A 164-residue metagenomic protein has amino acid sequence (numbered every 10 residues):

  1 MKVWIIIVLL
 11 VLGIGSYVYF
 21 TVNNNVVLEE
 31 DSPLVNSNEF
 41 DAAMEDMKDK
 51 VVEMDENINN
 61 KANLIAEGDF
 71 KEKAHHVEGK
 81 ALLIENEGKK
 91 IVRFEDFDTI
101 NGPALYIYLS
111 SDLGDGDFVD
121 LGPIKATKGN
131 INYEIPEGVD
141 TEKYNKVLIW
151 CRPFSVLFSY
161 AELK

Functional and structural regions predicted by a protein language model:
V3-V18: Hydrophobic membrane-insertion alpha-helices, especially the h-region of bacterial N-terminal signal peptides
N23-E87: Transition segment at domain starts
E87, S111-L113, P153: Solvent-exposed strand-loop boundary residues in beta-sheet-rich modules
R93-F94, N130-G138: Exposed aromatic-hydrophobic patches
Y106-Y108: Beta-strand signatures of extracellular beta-sandwich domains
G114-L121: Surface-exposed loop/edge segments in extracytoplasmic proteins
P123-G129: Short proline/glycine- and polar residue-rich coil/turn motifs
P136-E162: Short, exposed beta-strand-loop hairpins at the edges of beta-sheets in extracellular/periplasmic proteins
